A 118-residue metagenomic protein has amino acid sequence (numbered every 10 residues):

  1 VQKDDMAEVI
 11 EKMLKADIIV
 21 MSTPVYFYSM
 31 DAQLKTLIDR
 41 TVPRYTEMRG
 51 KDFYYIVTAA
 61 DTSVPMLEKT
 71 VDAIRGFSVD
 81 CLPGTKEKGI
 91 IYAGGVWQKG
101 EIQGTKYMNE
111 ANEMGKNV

Functional and structural regions predicted by a protein language model:
V1-D4, E8, N112-V118: Short, basic, helix/turn surface patches
Q2-L82: Helix-loop-strand module that forms the ligand-binding subsite of alpha/beta enzymes
R75-V118: Glycine-rich phosphate/pyrophosphate-binding loop and the adjoining helix
